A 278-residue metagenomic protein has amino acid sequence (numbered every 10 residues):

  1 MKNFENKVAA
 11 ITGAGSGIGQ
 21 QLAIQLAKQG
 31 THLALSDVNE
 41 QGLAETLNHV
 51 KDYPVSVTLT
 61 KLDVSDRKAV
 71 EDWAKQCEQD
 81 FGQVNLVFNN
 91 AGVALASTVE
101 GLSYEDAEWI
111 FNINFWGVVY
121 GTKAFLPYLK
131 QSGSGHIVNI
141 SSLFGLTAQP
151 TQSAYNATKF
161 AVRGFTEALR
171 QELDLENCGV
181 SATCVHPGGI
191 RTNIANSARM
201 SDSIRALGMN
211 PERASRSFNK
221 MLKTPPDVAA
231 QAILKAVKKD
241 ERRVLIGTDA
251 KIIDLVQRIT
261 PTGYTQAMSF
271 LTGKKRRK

Functional and structural regions predicted by a protein language model:
V8, G15-G17: Conserved glycine-rich cofactor-binding loop
Q29-E45: Conserved glycine-rich Rossmann-like NAD(P)H-binding loop of the short-chain dehydrogenase/reductase
E40-Q41, K61-D72, Y104: The beta1-alpha1 cofactor-binding region of Rossmann-like NAD(H)/NADP(H)-dependent oxidoreductases
T98-V99, S103-W109: Substrate-binding pocket helix/loop in short-chain dehydrogenase/reductase
T122, T158: Active-site helix of classical SDR
S142: Residue(s) in the substrate-gating loop at a strand-loop-helix junction that position the organic substrate next
D174-V244, T248: SDR active-site lid
